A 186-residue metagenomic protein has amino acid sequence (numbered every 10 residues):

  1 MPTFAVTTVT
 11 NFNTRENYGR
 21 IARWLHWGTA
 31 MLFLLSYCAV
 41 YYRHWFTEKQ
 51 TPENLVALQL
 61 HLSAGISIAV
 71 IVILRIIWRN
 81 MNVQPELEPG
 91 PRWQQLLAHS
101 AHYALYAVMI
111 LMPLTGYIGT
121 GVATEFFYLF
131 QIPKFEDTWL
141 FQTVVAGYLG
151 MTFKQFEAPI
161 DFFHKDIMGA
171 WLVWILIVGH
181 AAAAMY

Functional and structural regions predicted by a protein language model:
P2-Y186: Membrane-embedded alpha-helical bundles that constitute the cytochrome b-like, heme-associated redox core of multi-pass
